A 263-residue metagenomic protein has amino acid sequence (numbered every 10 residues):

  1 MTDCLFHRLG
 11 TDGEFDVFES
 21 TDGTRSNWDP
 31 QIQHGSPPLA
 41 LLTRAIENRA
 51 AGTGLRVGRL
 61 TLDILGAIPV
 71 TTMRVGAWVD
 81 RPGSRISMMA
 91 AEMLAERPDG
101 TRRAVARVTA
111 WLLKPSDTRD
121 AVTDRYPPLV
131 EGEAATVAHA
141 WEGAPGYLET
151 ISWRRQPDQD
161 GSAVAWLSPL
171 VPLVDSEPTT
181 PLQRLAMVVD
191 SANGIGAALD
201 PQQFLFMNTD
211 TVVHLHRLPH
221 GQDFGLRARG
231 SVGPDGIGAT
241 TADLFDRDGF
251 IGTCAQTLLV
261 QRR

Functional and structural regions predicted by a protein language model:
M1-R263: Terminal targeting signals and extreme-terminal segments of soluble enzymes
